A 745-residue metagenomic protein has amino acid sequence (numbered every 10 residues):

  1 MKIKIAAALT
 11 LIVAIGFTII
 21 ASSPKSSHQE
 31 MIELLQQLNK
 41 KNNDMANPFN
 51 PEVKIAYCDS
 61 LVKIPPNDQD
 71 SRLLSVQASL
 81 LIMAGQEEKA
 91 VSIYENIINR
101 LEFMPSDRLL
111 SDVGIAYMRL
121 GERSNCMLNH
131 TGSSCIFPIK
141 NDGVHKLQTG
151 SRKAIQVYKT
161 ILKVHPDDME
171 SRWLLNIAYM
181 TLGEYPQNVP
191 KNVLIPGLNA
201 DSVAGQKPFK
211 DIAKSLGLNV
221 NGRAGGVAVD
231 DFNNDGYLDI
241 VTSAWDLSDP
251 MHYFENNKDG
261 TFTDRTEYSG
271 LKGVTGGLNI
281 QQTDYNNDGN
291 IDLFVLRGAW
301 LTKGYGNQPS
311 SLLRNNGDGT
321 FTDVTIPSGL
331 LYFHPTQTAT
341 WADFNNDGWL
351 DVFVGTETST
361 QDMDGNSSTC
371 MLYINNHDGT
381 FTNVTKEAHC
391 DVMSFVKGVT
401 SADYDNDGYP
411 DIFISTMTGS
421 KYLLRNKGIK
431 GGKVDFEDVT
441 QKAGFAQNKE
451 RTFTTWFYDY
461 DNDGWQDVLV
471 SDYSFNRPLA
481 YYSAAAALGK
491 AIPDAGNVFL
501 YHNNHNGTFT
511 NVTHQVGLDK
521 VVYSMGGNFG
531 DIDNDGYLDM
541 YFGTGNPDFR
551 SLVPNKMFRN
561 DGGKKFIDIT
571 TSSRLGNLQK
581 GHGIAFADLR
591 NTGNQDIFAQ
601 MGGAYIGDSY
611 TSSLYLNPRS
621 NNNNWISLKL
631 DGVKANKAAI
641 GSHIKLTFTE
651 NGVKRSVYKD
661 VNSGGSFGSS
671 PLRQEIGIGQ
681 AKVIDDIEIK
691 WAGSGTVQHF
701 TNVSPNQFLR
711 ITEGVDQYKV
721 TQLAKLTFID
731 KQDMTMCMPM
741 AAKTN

Functional and structural regions predicted by a protein language model:
S26-A46, D68-S79, P105-K140, E170-N176: Amphipathic alpha-helical repeat scaffolds of TPR domains
L38, F49, K89-P105, I115-T160 (+2 more regions): Short coil/linker segments at helix-helix boundaries
E122-K146, L296-N307, G355-S367, S471-P493 (+2 more regions): Short, conserved, GDST-rich strand-edge loop motifs in beta-rich repeat architectures
Q187-G222, F254-T275, S311-H334, Y373-S394 (+7 more regions): Blade-edge motifs of beta-propeller repeat domains
A213-W245: Beta-strand-rich domains and repeat architectures in extracellular enzymes and scaffolds, especially beta-propellers
A224-N234, E255, Y268, G277-N287 (+11 more regions): Beta-propeller blade termini
V227, Y237-A244, L293-R297, V352-T356 (+5 more regions): Hydrophobic beta-strand segments that make up the repeating blades of beta-propeller and related beta-repeat
K565, T571-K580, A585, L589-N745: Gly/Ser/Thr/Pro-enriched helix-cap/hinge segments flanking short amphipathic alpha-helices
